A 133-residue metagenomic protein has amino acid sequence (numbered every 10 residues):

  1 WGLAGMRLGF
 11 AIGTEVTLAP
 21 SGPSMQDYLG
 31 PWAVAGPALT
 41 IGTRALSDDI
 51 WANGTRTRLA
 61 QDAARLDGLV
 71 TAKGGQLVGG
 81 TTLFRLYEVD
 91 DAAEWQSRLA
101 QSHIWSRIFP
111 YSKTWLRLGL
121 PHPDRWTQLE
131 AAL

Functional and structural regions predicted by a protein language model:
W1-V70, G75-L77: PLP-dependent aminotransferase class I/II
M6-R7, T81-L83, S112-L116: Short amphipathic alpha-helical segments
G13-T17, V89-A92, P123: Short loop segments at secondary-structure junctions
E15-L18, Y87, L116, A132: Alpha-helix termini
W51, G68, Q96, R125-W126: Alpha-helix boundary/capping detector
L59-A60, A64-S102, L120: Conserved PLP-binding catalytic core of the aspartate aminotransferase-like
S97, Q101, Y111-L133: PLP-dependent enzyme catalytic core of the Aspartate aminotransferase-like
